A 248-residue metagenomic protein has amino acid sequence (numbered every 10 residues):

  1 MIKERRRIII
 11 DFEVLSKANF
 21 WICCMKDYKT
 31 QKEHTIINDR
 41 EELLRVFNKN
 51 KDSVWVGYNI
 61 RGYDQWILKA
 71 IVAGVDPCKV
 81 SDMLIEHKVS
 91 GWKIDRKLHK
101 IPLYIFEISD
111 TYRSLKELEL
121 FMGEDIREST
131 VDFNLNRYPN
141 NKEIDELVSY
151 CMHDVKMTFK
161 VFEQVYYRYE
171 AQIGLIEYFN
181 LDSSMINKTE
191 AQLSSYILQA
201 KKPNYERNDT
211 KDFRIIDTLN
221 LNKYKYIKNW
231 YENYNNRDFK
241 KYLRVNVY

Functional and structural regions predicted by a protein language model:
M1-H87, K240-Y248: Conserved RNase H-like, two-metal-ion catalytic cores of nucleic-acid enzymes
M1-R5, E124-S129, R137-Y248: Conserved "right-hand" nucleotidyltransferase catalytic core of DNA-directed polymerases
I10, C23-M25, I105-F106, E119 (+2 more regions): Generic structural hydrophobic/aromatic packing signal, biased to beta-strands
M25, I71-V72, S109, M122 (+2 more regions): Generic structural signal for hydrophobic core residues of well-folded globular domains
F47, K79-D95, A171-I176, W230-Y234: Generic hydrophobic, helix-prone segments enriched in Leu/Val/Ile
W55, N59-I60, Q65, G74-V155: Active-site-proximal helix-loop-helix substrate-binding element of RNase H-like nuclease domains
K69, K116-E119, F159-F162: Non-transmembrane alpha-helical segments in soluble domains of secreted/periplasmic/extracellular proteins
